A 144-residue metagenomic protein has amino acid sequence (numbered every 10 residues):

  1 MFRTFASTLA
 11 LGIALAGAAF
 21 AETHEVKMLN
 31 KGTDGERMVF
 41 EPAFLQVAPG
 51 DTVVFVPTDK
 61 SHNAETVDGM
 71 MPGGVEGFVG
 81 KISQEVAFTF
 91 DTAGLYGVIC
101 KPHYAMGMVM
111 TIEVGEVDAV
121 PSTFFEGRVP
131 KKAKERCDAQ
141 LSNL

Functional and structural regions predicted by a protein language model:
M1-S7: Bacterial N-terminal signal peptides that target proteins for export
T8-A16: Bacterial N-terminal signal peptides
G17-A21: Sec/Tat signal peptide C-region and signal peptidase I cleavage site
E22-D34, M106-L144: Extracytoplasmic/periplasmic copper-protein system
E22-E25, E41-A64, E85-T92, Y96-I99: Beta-strand cores of secreted/periplasmic/IMS beta-sandwich domains, seen most often in copper-related folds
A48, S61-G69, A133, D138-L144: Copper-binding active sites and cupredoxin-like electron-transfer domains, recognizing His/Cys-rich ligand loops
V56-K81, M110: Histidine- and aromatic-enriched segments that form or immediately flank copper-ligand environments
K101-H103: Beta-strand-rich extracellular modules
